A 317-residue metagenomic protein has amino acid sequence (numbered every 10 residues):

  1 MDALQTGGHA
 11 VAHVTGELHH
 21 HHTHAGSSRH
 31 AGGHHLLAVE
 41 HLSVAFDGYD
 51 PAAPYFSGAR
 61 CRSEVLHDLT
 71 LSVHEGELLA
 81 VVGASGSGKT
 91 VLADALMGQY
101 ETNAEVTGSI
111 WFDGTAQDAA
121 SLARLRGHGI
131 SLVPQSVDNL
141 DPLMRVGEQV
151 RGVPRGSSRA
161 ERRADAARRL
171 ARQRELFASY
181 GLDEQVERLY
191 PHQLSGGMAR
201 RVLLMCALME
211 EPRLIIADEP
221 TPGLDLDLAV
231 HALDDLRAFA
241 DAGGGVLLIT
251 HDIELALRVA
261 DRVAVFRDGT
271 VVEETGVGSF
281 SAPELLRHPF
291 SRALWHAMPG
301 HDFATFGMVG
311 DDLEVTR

Functional and structural regions predicted by a protein language model:
D2-L4, H9-G16, H22-H24, A178 (+1 more regions): C-terminal boundary and immediately downstream tail of ABC-type ATPase nucleotide-binding domains
A116-S131, E148, G156, F280-L286: ABC ATPase NBD coupling module
S136, M144-G156: Q-loop/switch helix immediately C-terminal to the Walker
A167-Q185: Conserved ABC ATPase "signature" region
Y190-L194, M198: Conserved ABC ATPase signature
V202, A207-L208: ABC ATPase C-loop
M209-R213: A short, proline-enriched helix->beta-strand linker immediately N-terminal to the Walker B motif in ABC-type P-loop
T250-H251: H-loop/switch region of ABC-family ATPase nucleotide-binding domains
